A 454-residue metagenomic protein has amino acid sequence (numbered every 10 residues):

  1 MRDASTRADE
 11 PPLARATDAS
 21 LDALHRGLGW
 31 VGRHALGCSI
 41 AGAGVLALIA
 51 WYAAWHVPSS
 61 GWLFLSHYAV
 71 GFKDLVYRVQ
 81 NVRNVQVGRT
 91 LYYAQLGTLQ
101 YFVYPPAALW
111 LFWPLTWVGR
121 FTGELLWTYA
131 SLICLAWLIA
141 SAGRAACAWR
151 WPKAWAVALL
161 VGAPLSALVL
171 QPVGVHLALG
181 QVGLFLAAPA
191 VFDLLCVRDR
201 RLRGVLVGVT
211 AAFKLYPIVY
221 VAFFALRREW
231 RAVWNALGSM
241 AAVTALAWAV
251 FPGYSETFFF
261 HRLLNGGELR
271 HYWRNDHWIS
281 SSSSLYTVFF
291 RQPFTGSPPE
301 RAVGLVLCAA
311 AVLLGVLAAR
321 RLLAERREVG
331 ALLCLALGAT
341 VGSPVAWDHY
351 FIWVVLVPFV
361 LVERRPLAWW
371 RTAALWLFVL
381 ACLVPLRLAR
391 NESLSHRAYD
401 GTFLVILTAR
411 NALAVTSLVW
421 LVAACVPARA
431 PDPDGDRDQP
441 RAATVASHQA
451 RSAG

Functional and structural regions predicted by a protein language model:
R2, D9-R203, R227-D348, G401 (+2 more regions): Primarily membrane-embedded glycan-assembly and transfer machineries that use lipid-linked glycans
Y52-P58, L361-A450, G454: Aromatic-enriched
T90-Y101, A211-P217, N265-E268, L285-G296 (+2 more regions): Juxtamembrane/interfacial segments around transmembrane helices
E124-A130, G208-V209, L237-M240, H261 (+2 more regions): Short alpha-helical "patches" and their helix-cap loops
Y129-C134, Q181-P189, T210-Y216, L237 (+2 more regions): Membrane-embedded alpha-helical segments of multi-pass membrane proteins, especially the transmembrane helices
W137, S141, A188-D199, F224-R228 (+2 more regions): Transmembrane alpha-helices and membrane-interface helical segments of multi-pass integral membrane enzymes
V207-F224, G342-W353: Transmembrane helices and adjacent periplasmic/lumenal helix-loop junctions of polyprenol-phosphate-dependent
L333, L337, D348, I352 (+2 more regions): Short amphipathic alpha-helical segments
